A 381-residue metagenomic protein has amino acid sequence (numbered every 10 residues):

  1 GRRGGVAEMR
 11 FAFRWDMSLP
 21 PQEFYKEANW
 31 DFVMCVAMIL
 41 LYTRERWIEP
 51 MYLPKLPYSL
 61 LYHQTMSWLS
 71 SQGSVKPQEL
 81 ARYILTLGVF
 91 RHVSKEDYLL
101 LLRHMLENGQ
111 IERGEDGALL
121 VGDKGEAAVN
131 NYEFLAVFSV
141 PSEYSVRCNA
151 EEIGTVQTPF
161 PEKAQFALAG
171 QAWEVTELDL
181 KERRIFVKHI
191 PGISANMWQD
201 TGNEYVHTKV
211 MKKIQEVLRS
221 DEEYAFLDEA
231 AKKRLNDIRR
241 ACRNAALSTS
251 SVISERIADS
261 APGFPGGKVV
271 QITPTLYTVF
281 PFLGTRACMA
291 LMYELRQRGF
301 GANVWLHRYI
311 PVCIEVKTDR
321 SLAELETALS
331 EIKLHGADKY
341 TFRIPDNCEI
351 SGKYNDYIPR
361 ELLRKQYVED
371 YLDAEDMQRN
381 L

Functional and structural regions predicted by a protein language model:
G1-L53: Conserved segment of the helicase C-terminal RecA-like domain
R3-V6, N29-V36, S59-Y62, P77 (+2 more regions): Amphipathic alpha-helical transducer elements in NTP-driven molecular machines
G4-E8, A12, V129, P141 (+3 more regions): Terminal, basic amphipathic appendages of nucleotide-handling enzymes
R10-A12, G301-K317, D338-I344: A generic structural motif
R46-P161, Q165-A172, E177-L178, Q271-P281 (+2 more regions): C-terminal accessory/connector segments of nucleic-acid motor ATPases
L119, R183-K188, Y277-F280, L306-A323: A generic structural motif
T249-S260, F280-A302: Short amphipathic alpha-helix segments
R286-M292, D319-A328: Short, conserved charged micro-motifs
